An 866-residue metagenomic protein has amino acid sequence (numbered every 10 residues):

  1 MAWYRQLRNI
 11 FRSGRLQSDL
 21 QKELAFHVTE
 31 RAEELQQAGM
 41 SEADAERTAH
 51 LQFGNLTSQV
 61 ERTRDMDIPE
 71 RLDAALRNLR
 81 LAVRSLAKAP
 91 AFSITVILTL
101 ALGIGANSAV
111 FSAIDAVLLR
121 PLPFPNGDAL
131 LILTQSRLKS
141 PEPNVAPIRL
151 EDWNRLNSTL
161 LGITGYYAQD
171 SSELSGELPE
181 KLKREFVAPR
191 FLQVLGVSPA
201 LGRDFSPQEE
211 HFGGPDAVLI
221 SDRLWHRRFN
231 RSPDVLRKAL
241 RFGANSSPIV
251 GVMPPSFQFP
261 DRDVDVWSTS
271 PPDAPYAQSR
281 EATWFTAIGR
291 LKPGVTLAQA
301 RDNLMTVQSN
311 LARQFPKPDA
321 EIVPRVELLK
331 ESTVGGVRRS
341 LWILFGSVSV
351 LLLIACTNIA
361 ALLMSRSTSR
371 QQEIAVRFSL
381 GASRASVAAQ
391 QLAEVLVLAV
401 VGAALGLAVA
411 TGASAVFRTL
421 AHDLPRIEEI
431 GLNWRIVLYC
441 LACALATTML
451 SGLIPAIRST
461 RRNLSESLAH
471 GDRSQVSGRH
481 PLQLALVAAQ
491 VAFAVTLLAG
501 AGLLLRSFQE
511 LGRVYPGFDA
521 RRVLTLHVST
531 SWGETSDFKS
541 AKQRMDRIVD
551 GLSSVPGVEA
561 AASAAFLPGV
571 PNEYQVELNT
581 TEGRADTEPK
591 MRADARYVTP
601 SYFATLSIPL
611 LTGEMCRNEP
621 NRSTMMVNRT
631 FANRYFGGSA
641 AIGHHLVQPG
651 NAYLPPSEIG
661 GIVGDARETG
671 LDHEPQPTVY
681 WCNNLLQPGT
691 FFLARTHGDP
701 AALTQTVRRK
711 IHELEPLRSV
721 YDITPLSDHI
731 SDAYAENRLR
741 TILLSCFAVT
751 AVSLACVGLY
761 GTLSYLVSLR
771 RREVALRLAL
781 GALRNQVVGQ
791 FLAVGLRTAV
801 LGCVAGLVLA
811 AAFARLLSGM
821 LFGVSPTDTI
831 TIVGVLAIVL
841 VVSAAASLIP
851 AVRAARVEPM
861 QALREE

Functional and structural regions predicted by a protein language model:
M1-L98, R290-K292, S309, R313 (+4 more regions): Negatively charged linear elements and acidic catalytic determinants
A49-F92, F124, S136-S140, L178-K181 (+15 more regions): Membrane-helix entry/capping segments
T63-S93, L329-V334, L362-A389, A393 (+3 more regions): Alpha-helical transmembrane segments of integral membrane proteins
P90-V117, I354-T357, A399, A403 (+4 more regions): Short, strongly hydrophobic transmembrane alpha-helices
A113, A360, V395-L464, L503-R506 (+1 more regions): Small-residue-rich transmembrane alpha-helices
L122-D170, T283-I288, L511, Y515-V576: Membrane-proximal extracellular/periplasmic loop immediately following the first transmembrane helix
K183-P207, P215-W342, A415, T419 (+4 more regions): Mid-to-C-terminal secondary-structure elements that act as membrane-proximal/extracytoplasmic interface segments
A355-A399, V757-A799, C803, P850-R853 (+1 more regions): Interfacial "coupling" helices/loops that link adjacent transmembrane helices in transporter permeases
